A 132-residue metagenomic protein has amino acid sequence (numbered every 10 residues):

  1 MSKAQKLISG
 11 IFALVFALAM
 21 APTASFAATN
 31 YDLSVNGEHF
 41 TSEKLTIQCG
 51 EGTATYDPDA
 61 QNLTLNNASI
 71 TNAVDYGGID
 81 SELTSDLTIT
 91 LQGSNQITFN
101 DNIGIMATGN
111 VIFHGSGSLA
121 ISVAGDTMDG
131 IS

Functional and structural regions predicted by a protein language model:
M1-A4: N-terminal secretory signal peptides that target proteins for export/translocation
L7-A13, A17, A24-S132: A composition-driven surface/loop motif
